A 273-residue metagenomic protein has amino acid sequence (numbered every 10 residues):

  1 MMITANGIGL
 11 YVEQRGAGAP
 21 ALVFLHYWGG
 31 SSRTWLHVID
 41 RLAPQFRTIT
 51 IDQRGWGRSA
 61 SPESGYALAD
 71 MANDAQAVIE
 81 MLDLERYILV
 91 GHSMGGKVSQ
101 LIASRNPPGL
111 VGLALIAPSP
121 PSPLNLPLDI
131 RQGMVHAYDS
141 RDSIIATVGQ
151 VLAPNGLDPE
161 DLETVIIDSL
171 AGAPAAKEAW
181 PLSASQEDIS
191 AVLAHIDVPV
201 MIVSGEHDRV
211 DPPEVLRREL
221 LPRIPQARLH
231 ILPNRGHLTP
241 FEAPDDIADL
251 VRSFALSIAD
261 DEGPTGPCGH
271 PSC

Functional and structural regions predicted by a protein language model:
M1-G9: N-terminal cap/lid segment of alpha/beta-hydrolase-fold proteins
I8-S61: Conserved HGGG/HGGXW glycine-rich cap/lid loop of the alpha/beta-hydrolase fold
I39-A43, I49-M94, D249: Active-site loop/oxyanion-hole signature of alpha/beta-hydrolase fold enzymes
R58, S119-P127, G156, V210: A short beta-to-alpha transition loop/helix N-cap that caps and shapes the active-site region
Q100-R105, L110-S140: Flexible "cap/lid" loop of the alpha/beta hydrolase fold
P123-L126, R141-H195: Conserved alpha/beta-hydrolase catalytic His-Asp/Glu region
V200-R235: Conserved loop-alpha-helix segment in the C-terminal half of the alpha/beta-hydrolase fold that carries the catalytic
A227-C273: Catalytic active-site module of serine/aspartate enzymes centered on a nucleophile-bearing elbow/loop
